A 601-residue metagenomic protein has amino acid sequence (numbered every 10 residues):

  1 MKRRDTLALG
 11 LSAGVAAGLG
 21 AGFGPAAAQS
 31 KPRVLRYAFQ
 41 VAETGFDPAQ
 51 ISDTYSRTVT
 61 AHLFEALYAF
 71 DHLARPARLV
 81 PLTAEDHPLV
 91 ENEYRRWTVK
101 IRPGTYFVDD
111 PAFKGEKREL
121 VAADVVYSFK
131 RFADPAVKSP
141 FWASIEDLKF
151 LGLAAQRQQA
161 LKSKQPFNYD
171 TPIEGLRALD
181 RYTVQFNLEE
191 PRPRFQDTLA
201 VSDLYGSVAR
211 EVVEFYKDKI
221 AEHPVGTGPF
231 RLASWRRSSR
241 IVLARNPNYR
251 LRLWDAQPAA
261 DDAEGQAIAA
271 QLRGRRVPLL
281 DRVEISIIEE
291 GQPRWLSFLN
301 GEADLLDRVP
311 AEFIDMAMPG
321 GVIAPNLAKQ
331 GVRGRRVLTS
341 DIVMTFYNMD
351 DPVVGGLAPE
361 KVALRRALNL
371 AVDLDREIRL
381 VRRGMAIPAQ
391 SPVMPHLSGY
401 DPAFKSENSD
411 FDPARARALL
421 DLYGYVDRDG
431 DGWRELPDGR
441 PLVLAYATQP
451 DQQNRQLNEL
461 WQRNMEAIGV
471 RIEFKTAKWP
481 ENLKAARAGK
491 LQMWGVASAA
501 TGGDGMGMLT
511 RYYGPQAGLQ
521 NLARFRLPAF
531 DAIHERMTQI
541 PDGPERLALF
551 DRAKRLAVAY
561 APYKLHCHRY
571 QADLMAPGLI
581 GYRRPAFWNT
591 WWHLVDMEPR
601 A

Functional and structural regions predicted by a protein language model:
M1-G14: N-terminal secretory signal peptides and thylakoid transit peptides that target proteins across membranes
K2, Q29-V34, H72-L73, P88 (+13 more regions): Extracytoplasmic/periplasmic ligand-capture domains
G18-F23, L380: Hydrophobic membrane-targeting alpha-helices
G24-A28: Sec/Tat signal peptide C-region and signal peptidase I cleavage site
A38-N92, K130, V225, M508: N-terminal lobe/hinge region of extracytoplasmic solute-binding protein
G152-P166: Surface-exposed intrinsically disordered loops and tails
H566: Active-site-proximal polar cores
